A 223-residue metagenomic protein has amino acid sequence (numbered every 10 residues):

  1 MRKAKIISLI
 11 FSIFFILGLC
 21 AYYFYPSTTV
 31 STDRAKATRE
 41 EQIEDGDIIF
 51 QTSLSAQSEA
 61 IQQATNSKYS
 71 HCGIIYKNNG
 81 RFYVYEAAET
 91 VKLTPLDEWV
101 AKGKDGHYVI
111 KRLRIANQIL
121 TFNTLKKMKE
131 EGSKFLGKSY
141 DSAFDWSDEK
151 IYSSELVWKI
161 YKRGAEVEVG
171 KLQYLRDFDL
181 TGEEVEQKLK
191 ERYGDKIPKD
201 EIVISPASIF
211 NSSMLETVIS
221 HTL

Functional and structural regions predicted by a protein language model:
R2-L223: Cysteine-nucleophile amide-bond enzymes
